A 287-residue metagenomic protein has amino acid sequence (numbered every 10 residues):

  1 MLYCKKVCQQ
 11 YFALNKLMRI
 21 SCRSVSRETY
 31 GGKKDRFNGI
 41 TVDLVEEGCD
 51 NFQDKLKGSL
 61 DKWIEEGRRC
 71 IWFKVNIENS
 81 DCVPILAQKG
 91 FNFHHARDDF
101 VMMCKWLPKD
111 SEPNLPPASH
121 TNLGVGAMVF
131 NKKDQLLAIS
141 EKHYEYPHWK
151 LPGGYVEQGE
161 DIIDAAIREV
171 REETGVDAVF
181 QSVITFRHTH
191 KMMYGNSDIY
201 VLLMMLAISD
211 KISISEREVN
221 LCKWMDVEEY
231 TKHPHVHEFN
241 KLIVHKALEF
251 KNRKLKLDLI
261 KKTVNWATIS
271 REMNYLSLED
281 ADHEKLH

Functional and structural regions predicted by a protein language model:
M1-R27: N-terminal mitochondrial targeting presequence
C22-L60: Conserved donor-binding loop and adjoining core beta-sheet/short helix segment in diverse acyl/aminoacyl transferases
I64-V75: Conserved GNAT acetyl-CoA-binding A-motif
F73-D81, K142, V156: Conserved beta-strand-loop-alpha-helix junction that forms the acyl-donor binding cleft
C82-G126: Acidic, metal-coordinating catalytic segment for phosphate/diphosphate chemistry, firing primarily on the Nudix
N114-A118, V125, F130-K132, W149 (+2 more regions): Unchanged
Q135-L136: Hydrophobic "anchor" residues
